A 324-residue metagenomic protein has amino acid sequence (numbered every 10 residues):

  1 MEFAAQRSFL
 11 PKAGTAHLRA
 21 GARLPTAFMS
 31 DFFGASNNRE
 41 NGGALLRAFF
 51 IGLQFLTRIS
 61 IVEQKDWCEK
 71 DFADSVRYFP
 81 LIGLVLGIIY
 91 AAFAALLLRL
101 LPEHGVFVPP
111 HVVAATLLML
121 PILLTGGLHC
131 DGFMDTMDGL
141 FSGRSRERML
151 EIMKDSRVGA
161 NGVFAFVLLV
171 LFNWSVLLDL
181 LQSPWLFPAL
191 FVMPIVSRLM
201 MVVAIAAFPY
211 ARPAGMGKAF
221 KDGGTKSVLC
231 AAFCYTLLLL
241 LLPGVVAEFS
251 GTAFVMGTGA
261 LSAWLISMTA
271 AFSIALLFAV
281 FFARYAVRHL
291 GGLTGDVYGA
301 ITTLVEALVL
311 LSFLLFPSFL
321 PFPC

Functional and structural regions predicted by a protein language model:
E2, K12, N37-N38: Intrinsically disordered, low-complexity polyampholyte segments enriched for Lys and acidic residues
F3, R7: Cationic, low-complexity basic patches in intrinsically disordered or flexible, solvent-exposed regions
R19-G21, P25: Short Gly/Ser/Thr- and charged-rich N-terminal loops/segments that act as flexible capping/hinge elements
F28-G126, S142-R148, D155-H289, L293-C324: Hydrophobic alpha-helical transmembrane segments
D131: Glycine/small-residue-rich loop that forms an oxyanion/phosphate-binding "nest" at active or ligand-binding sites
G139: Residues immediately C-terminal
